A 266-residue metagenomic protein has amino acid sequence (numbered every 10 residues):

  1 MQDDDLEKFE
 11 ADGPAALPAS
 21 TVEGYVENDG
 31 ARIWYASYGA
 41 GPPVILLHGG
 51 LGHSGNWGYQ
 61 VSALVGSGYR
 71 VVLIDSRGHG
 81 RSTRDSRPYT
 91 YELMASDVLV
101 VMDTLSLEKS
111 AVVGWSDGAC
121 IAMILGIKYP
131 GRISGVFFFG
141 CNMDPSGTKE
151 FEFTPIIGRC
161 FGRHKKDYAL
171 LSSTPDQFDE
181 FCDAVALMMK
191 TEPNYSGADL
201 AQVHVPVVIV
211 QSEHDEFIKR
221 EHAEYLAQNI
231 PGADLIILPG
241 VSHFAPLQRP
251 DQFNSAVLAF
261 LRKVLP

Functional and structural regions predicted by a protein language model:
M1-V44, Y69, R262-P266: Alpha/beta-hydrolase fold catalytic core
A31-R81: Conserved HGGG/HGGXW glycine-rich cap/lid loop of the alpha/beta-hydrolase fold
G66, L73-V113: Active-site loop/oxyanion-hole signature of alpha/beta-hydrolase fold enzymes
C120-K128, I133-K166: Flexible "cap/lid" loop of the alpha/beta hydrolase fold
A184-D199: Active-site nucleophile elbow and catalytic-triad environment of alpha/beta-hydrolase enzymes
V203, I209-Q211: Short beta-strand/loop motif that positions the catalytic acidic residue of the alpha/beta-hydrolase fold
H214-I218, H243: Acidic catalytic loop of the alpha/beta-hydrolase fold
P239-P266: Catalytic active-site module of serine/aspartate enzymes centered on a nucleophile-bearing elbow/loop
